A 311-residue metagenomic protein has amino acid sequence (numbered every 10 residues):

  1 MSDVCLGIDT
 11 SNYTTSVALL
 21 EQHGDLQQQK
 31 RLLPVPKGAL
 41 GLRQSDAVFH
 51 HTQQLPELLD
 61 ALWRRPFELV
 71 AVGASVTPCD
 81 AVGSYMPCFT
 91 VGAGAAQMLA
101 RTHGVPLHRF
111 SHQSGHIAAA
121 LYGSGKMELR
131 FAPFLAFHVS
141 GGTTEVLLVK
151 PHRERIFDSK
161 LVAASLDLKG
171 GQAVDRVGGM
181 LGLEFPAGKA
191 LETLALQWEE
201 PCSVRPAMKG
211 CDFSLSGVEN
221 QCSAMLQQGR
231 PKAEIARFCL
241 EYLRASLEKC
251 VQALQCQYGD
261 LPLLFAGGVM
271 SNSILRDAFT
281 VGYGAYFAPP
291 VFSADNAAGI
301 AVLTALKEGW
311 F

Functional and structural regions predicted by a protein language model:
M1-S2, V105-L135, V302-L303: Conserved phosphate-binding catalytic cores of ATP/NTP-utilizing and phosphoryl-transfer enzymes
D3, T10-S11, Q27-Q28, E128-A132 (+3 more regions): A short helix-loop
S11-F49, R155-L161, F287: Short glycine-rich, Thr/Ser-proximal phosphate-binding strand/loop in the N-terminal lobe of ATP-dependent enzymes
L32, H50-R64, S246-V251: Short, well-ordered amphipathic alpha-helical segments that serve as non-catalytic structural scaffolds within diverse
D60-Q97: Short beta-strand-loop/turn "lid" adjacent to the catalytic site in phosphate-handling enzymes
A74-T77, S140-G142, L264-N272: Glycine-rich beta-strand-to-loop/alpha-helix junction loops that act as flexible
H116-A120, A288-F311: Glycine-rich phosphate-binding/hydrolytic loop that grips phosphoryl groups
T193-L263, V269-F287, A305-F311: A contiguous, well-structured pocket-lining segment that forms one wall/lid of small-molecule binding clefts in soluble
